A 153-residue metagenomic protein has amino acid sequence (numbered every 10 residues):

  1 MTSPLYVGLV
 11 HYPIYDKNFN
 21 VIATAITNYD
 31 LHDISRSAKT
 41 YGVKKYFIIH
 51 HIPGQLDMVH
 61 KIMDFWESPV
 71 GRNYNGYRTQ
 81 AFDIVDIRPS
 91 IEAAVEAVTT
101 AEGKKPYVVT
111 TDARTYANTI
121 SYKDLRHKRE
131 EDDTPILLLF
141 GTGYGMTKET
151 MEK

Functional and structural regions predicted by a protein language model:
T2-A113: RNA substrate-binding interface of SAM-dependent RNA methyltransferases
P13, A113-Y116, T142-G145: Short glycine-rich anion-binding loops that position phosphate/pyrophosphate groups of nucleotides and phosphorylated
D57-H60, I120, E149: A short acidic (Asp/Glu
K104, D132-D133: Short loop/turn elements that form and flank the Walker-type P-loop nucleotide-binding site in RecA-like NTPase cores
Y122-R126: Charged helix-capping and loop-helix junction motifs
H127-E131, M146-T147: Helix-rich terminal scaffold detector
D133-L139: Loop/turn-to-beta-strand initiation segments
Y144-K153: Structured adenosyl-cofactor binding patch, chiefly the S-adenosyl-L-methionine
